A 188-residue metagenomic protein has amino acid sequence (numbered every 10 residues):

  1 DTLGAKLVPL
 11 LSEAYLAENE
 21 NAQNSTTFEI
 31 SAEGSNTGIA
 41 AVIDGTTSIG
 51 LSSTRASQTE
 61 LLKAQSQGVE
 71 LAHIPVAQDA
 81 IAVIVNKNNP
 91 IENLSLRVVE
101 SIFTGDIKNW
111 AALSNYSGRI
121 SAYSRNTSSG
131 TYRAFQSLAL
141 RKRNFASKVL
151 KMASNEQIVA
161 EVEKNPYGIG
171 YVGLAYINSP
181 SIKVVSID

Functional and structural regions predicted by a protein language model:
D1-D188: Exported/periplasmic ABC-transporter solute-binding proteins
